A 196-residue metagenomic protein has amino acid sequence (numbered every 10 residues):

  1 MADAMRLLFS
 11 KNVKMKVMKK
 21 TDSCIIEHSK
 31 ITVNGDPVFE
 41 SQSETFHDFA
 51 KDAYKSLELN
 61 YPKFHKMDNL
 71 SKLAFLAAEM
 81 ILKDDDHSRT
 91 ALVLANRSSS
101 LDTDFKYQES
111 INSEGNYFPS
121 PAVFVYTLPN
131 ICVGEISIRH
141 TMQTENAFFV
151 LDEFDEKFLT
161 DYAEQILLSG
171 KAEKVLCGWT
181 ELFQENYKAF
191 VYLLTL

Functional and structural regions predicted by a protein language model:
A2-A4: Ala/Thr-enriched low-complexity intrinsically disordered regions
R6-L196: Conserved "HGTGT" condensation-loop signature of ketosynthase/thiolase-family condensing enzymes that catalyze
